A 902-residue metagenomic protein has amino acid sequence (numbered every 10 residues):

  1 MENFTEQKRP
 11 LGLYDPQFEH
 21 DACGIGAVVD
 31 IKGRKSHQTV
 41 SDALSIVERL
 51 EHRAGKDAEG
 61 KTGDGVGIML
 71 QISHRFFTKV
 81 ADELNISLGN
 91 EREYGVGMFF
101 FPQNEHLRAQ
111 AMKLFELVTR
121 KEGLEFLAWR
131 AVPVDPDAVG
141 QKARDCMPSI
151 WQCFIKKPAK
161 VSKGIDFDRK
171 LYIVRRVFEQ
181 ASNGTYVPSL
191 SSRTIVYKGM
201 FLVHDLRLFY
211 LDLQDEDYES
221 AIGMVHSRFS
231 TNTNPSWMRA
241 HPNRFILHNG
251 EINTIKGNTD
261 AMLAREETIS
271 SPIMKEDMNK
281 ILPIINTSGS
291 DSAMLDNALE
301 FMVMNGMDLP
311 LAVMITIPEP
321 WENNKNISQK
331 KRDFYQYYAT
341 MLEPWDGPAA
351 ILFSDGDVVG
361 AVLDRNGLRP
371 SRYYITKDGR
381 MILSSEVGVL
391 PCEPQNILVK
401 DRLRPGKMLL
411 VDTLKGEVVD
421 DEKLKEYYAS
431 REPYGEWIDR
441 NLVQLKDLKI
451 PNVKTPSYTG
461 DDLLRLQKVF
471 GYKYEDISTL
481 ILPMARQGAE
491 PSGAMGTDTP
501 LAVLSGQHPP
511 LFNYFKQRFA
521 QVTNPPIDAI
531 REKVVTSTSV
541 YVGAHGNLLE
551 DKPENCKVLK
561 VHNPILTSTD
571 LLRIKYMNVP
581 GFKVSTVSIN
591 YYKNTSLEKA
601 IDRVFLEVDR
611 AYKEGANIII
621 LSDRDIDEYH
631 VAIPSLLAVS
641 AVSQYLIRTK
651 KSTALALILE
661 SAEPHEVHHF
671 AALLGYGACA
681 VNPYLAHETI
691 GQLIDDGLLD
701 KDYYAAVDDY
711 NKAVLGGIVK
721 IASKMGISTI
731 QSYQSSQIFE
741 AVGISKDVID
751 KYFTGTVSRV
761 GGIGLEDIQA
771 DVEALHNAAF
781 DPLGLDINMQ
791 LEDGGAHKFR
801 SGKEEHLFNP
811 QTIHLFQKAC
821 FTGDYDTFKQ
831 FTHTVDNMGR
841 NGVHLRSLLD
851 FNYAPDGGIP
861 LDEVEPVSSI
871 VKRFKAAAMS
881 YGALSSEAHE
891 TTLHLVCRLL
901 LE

Functional and structural regions predicted by a protein language model:
E2-N547, K552-E554, M577: Conserved short alpha-helical segments that host acidic/polar catalytic motifs at enzyme active sites
G63, F76, I285, M302-A349 (+9 more regions): Flexible, glycine-rich loop/tail regions that form catalytic "lids" or insertion modules at the edges of active sites
E276-I285, L390-N396, A654-L659, E688-D708 (+1 more regions): Short beta-alpha connecting loops at secondary-structure transitions that line or flank enzyme active sites
L409, D623, L673, T729 (+1 more regions): Conserved, mostly hydrophobic/aromatic
I633-L659, Y710-V714: Alpha-helix-loop-beta-strand connector modules within alpha/beta enzyme cores
L659, E663-G677: Catalytic cores of alpha/beta
L674-D695, Y752-F753: Glycine-rich phosphate-binding active-site loops on the catalytic face of alpha/beta enzymes
E890-E902: Positively charged, low-complexity/disordered segments
